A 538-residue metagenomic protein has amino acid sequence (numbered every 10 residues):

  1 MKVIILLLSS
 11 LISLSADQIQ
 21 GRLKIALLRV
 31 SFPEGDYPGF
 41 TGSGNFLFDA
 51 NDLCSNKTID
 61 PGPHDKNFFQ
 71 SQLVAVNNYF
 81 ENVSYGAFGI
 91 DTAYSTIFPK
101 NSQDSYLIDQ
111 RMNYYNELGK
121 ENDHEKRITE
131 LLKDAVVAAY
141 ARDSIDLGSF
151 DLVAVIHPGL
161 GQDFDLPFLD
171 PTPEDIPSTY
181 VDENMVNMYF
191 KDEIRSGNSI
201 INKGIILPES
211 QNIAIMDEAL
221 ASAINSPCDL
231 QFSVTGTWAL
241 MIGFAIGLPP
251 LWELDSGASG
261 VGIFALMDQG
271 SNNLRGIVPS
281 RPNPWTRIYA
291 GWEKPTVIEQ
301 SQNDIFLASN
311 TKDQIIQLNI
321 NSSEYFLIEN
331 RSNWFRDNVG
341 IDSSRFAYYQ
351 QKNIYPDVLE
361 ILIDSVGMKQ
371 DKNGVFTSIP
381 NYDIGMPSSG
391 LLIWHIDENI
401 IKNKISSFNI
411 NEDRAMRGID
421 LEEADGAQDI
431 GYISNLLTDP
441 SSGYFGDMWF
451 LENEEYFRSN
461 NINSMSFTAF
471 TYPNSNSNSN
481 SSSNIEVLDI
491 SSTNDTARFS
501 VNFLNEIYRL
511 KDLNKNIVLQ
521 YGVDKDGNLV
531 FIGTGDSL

Functional and structural regions predicted by a protein language model:
V3-I12: Sec-dependent N-terminal signal peptides
D17-K57: N-terminal module-boundary/linker segments of secreted carbohydrate-active enzymes
N67-A214: Active-site-proximal segments of metallohydrolase catalytic domains
L152-A154, P158-Y349, N399: Extracellular hydrolytic enzyme modules, especially secreted metalloproteases of the metzincin/thermolysin-like class
S309-E506: Extracellular low-complexity, Gly/Ser/Thr-rich intrinsically disordered linkers and protease-sensitive activation/hinge
N516-Y521: Repeated scaffold domains used in trafficking and secretory/extracellular systems, primarily beta-propellers
D524-G527: Residue-level detector of Asp-centered blade-edge/turn motifs that repeat once per structural unit in beta-propeller
L529-G533: Short beta-strand elements that form the blades of beta-propeller/WD-repeat-like and other beta-sheet-rich scaffold
